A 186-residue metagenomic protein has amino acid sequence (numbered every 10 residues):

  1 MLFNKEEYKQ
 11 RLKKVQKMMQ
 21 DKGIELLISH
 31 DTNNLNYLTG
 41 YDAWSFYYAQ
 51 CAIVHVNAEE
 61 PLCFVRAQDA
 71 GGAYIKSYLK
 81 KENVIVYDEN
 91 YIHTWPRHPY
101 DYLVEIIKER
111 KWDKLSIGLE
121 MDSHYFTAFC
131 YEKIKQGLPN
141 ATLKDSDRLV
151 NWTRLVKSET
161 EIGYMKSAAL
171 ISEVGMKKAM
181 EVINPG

Functional and structural regions predicted by a protein language model:
M1-V174: A composition/biophysics-driven feature that prefers long, compositionally simple stretches
K177-G186: C-terminal helix-coil-helix/basic helical segment that borders enzyme active sites and/or dimer interfaces and provides
